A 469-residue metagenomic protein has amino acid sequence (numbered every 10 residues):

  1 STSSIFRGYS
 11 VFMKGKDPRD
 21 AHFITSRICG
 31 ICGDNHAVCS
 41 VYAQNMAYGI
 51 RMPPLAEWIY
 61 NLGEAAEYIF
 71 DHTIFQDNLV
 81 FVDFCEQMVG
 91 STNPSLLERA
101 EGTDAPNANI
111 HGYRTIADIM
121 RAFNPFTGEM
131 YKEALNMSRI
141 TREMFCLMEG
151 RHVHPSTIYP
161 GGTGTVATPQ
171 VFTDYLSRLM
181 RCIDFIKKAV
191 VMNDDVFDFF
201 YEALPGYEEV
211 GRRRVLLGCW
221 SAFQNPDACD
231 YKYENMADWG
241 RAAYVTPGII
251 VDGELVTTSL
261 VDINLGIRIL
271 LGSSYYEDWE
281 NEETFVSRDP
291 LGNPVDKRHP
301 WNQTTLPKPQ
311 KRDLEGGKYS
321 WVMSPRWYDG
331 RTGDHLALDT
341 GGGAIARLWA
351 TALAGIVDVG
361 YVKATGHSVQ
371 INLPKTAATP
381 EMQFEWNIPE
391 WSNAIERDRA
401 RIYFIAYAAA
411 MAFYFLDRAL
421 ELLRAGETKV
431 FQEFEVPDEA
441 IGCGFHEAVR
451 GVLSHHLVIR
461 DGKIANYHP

Functional and structural regions predicted by a protein language model:
S1-P469: Metal/cofactor-centered catalytic core regions of large enzymes
